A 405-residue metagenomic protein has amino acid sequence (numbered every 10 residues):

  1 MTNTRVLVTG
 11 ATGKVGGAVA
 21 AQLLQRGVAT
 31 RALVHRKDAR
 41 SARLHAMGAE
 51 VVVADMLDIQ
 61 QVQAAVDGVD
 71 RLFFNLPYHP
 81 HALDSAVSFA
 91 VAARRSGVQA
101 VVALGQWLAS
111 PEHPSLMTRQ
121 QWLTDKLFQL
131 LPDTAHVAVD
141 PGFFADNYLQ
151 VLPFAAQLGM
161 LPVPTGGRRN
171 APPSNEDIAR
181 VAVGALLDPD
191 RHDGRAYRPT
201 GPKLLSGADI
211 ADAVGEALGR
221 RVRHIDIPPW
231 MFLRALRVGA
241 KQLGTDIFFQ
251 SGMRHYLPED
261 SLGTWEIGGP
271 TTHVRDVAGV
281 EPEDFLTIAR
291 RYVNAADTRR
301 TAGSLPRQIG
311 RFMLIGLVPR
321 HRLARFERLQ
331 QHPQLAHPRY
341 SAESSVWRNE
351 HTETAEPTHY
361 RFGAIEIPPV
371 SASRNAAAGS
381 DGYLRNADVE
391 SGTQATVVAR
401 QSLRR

Functional and structural regions predicted by a protein language model:
T2-R43, L57-Q60, D67, Y78-V87 (+4 more regions): Oxidoreductase cofactor-interface core, primarily capturing Rossmann-like NAD(P)-dependent enzymes
G48-A49, H136: Short, conserved active-site loop motifs that form the nucleotide-linked donor/cofactor pocket
A54: Cofactor-binding loops of NAD(P)H-dependent oxidoreductases, dominated by short-chain dehydrogenase/reductases
I225-I227: NAD(P)-dinucleotide binding in Rossmann-like oxidoreductases
F232-R405: A hydrophobic C-terminal alpha-helical subdomain
